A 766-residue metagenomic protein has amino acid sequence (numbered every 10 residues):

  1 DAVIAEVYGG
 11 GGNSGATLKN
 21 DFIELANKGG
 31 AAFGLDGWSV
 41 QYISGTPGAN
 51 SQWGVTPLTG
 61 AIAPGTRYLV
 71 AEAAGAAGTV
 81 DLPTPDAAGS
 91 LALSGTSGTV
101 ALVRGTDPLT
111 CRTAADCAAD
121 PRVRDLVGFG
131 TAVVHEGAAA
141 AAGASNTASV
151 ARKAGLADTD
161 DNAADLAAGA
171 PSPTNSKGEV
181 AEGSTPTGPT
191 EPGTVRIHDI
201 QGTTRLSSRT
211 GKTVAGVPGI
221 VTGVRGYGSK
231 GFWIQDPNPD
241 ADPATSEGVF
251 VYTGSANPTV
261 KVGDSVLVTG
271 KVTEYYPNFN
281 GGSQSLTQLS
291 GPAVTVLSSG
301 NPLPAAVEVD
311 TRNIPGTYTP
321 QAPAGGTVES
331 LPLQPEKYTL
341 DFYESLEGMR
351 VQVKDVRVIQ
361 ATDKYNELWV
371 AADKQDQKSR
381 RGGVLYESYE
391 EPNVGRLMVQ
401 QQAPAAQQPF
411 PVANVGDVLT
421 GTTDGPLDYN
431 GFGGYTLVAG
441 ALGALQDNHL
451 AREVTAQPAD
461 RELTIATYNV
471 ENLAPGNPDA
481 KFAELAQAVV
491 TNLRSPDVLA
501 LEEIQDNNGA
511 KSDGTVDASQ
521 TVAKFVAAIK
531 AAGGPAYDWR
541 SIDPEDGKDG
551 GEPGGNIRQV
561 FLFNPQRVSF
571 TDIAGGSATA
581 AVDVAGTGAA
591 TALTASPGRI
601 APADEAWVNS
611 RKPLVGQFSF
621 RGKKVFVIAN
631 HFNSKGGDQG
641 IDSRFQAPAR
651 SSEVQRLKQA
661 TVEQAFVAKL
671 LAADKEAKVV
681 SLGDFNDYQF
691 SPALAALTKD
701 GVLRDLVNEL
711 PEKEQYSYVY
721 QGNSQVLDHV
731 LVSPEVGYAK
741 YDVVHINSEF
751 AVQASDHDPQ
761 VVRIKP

Functional and structural regions predicted by a protein language model:
D1-N146, K153-A154, D160, G193-G202 (+5 more regions): Activation on beta-sandwich/Ig-like modules and their edge loops
I4, I23, G65, V100-L102 (+12 more regions): Residue-level detector of buried hydrophobic side-chain packing in well-ordered secondary-structure elements
I4, L35, L289-G291, I465 (+2 more regions): Hydrophobic residues on conserved beta-strands that form the core of alpha/beta folds
S14-L25, T79-G89, A141-A144, T159-P171 (+4 more regions): Short, polar loop/linker segments at the starts of domains and inter-domain junctions
A16-T17, A170-Y468, N472-V498, T579-V582 (+3 more regions): Extended non-catalytic accessory segments flanking core domains
G60-A63, R67, A73-A76, A139 (+5 more regions): Divalent cation-coordinating acidic motifs and surrounding scaffolds that mediate Ca2+/Mg2+/Mn2+/Zn2+-dependent binding
A74, S97, A101-G105, D116 (+6 more regions): Long, well-ordered early-domain segments
A92-V133, M349, V353-K378, A693-K713 (+2 more regions): Acidic, glycine-rich loop-and-strand cores that form catalytic or ligand-binding grooves in diverse globular domains
